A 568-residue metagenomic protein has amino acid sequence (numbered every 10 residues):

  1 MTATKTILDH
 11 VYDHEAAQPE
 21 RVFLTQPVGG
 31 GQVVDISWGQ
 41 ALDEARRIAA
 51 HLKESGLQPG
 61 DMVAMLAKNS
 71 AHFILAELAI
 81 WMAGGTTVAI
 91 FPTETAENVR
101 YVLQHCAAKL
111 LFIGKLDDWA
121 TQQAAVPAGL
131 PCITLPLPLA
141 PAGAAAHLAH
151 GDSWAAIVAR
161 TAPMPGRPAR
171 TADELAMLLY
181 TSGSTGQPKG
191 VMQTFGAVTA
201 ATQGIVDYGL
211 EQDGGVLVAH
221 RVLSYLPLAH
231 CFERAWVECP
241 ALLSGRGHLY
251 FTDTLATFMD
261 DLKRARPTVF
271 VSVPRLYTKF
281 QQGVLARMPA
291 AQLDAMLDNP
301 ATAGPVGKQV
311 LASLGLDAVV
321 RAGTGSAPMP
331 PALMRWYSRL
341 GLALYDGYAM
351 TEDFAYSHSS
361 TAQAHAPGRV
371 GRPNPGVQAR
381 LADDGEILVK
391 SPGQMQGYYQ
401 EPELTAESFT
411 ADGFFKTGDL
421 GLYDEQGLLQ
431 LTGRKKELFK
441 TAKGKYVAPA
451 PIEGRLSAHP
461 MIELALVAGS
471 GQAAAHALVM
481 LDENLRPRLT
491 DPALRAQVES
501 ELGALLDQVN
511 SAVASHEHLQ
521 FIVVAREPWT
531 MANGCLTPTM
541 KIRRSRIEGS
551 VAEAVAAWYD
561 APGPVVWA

Functional and structural regions predicted by a protein language model:
P19-V22, A159-Y180, Q187, Q212-R221: Conserved pre-ATP/AMP-binding loop-to-beta segment of ANL
L24-S70, I74, L78, T95-R100 (+2 more regions): Conserved AMP-binding/adenylate-forming core of the ANL superfamily
G30, D117-A172, V284-S313: ANL superfamily adenylate-forming
D35-G39, A176-Q203: Conserved AMP-binding A3 loop
E54-S55, L78, M82-A156: Structural core segment of the AMP-binding/adenylate-forming
T199-R221, L228-Q309, A318, A343: Conserved AMP-binding/adenylation subdomain of ANL enzymes
T268-V271, G283-H365, Q378, E463: Gly/Ser/Thr-rich phosphate-binding loop
P373-G376, R380-A382, E386-T441, A458 (+1 more regions): Conserved ATP-binding/catalytic segment of the ANL
